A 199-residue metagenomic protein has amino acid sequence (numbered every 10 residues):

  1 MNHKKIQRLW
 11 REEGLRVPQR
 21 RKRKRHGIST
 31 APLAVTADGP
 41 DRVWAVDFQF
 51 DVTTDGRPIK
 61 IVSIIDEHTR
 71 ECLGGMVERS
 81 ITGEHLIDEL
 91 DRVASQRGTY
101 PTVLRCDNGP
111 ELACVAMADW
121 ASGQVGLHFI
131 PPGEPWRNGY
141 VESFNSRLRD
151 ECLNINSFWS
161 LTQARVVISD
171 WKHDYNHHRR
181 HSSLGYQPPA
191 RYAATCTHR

Functional and structural regions predicted by a protein language model:
M1-R199: Charged DNA-binding/catalytic regions of mobile-element recombinases
